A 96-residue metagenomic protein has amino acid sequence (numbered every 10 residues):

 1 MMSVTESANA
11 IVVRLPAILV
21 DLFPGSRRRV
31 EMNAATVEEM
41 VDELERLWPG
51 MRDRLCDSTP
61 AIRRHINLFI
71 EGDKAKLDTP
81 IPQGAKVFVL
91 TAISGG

Functional and structural regions predicted by a protein language model:
M1-G95: Ubiquitin-like/PB1-type beta-grasp interaction modules and other compact soluble beta-rich domains
